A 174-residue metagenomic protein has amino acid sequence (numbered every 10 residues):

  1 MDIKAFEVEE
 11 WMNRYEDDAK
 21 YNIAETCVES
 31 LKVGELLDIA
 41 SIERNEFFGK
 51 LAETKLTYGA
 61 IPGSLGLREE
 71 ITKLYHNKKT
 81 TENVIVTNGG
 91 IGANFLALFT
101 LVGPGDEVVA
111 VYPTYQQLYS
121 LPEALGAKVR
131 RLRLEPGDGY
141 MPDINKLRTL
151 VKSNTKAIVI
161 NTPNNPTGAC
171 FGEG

Functional and structural regions predicted by a protein language model:
D2-G89: N-terminal small-domain helix-loop-helix segment of the aminotransferase-like
I23-T26, I71, V84, V108 (+3 more regions): Generic structural signal for small/hydrophobic residues in well-ordered secondary structure, especially within
Y75-K78, L98-V102: Glycine-rich helix-loop-beta junction characteristic of Rossmann-like nucleotide cofactor-binding loops
T80-V84, P104-E107, N154: Short acidic capping loops at alpha-helix termini that bridge into adjacent secondary structure
T87, R130-L132: Hydrophobic residues at beta-strand termini and immediately following loops that shape nucleotide-binding pockets
T100-P122: Conserved PLP-anchoring active-site segment centered on the Schiff-base-forming lysine
A124-R130: A short helix-loop-beta submotif of the ANL/AMP-binding
P136-G174: Active-site phosphate-binding strand-loop segment of PLP-dependent enzymes
